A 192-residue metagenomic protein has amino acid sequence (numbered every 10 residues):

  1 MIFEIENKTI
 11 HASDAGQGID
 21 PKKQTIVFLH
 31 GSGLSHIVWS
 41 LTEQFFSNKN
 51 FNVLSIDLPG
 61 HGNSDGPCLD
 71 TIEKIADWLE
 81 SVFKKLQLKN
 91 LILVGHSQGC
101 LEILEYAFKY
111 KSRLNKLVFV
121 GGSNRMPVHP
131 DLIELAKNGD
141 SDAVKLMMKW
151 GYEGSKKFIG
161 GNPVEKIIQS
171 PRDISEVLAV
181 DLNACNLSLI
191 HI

Functional and structural regions predicted by a protein language model:
M1-T9: N-terminal cap/lid segment of alpha/beta-hydrolase-fold proteins
H11-D65: Conserved HGGG/HGGXW glycine-rich cap/lid loop of the alpha/beta-hydrolase fold
T25, N52, K89-I92, N115-K116: Structural signature of beta-strand start/N-cap positions in the alpha/beta core of ABC transporter nucleotide-binding
H30-S32, L91, G95-S97: Conserved alpha/beta-hydrolase "nucleophile elbow" surrounding the catalytic nucleophile
G66-I75: Catalytic nucleophile-loop/oxyanion-hole region of alpha/beta-hydrolase and closely related hydrolase-like folds
K74-L91: Conserved acidic catalytic loop of the alpha/beta-hydrolase fold
L101-V144: Flexible "cap/lid" loop of the alpha/beta hydrolase fold
E134-L189: Conserved alpha/beta-hydrolase catalytic His-Asp/Glu region
